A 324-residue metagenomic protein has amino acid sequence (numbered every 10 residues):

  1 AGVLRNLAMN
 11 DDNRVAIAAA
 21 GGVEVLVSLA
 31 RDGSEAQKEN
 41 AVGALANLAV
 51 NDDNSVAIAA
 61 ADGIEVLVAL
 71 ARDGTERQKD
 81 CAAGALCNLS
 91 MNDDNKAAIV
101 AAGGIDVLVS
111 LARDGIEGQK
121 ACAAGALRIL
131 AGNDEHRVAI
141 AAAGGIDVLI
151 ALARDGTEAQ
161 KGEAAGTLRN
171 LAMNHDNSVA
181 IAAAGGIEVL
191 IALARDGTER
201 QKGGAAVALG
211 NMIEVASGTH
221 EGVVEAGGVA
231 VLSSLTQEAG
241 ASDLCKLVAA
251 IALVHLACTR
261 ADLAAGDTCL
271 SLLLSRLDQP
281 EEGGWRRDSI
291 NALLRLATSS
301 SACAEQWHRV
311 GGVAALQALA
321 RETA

Functional and structural regions predicted by a protein language model:
A1-M9, A16-A20, G33-V50, A60 (+13 more regions): Alpha-helical solenoid repeats of the armadillo/HEAT superfamily in eukaryotic scaffolding/adaptor proteins
V25-V27, L45, V66-V68, V107-V109 (+5 more regions): Buried hydrophobic core positions in alpha-solenoid tandem helical repeats
L29-R31, L70-D73, L111-R113, L152-R154 (+2 more regions): Short loop/turn motifs that cap or connect beta-strands within the blades of beta-propeller-type repeat domains
H220: Solvent-exposed, well-ordered loop and adjacent helix/strand elements within mature globular domains that form
